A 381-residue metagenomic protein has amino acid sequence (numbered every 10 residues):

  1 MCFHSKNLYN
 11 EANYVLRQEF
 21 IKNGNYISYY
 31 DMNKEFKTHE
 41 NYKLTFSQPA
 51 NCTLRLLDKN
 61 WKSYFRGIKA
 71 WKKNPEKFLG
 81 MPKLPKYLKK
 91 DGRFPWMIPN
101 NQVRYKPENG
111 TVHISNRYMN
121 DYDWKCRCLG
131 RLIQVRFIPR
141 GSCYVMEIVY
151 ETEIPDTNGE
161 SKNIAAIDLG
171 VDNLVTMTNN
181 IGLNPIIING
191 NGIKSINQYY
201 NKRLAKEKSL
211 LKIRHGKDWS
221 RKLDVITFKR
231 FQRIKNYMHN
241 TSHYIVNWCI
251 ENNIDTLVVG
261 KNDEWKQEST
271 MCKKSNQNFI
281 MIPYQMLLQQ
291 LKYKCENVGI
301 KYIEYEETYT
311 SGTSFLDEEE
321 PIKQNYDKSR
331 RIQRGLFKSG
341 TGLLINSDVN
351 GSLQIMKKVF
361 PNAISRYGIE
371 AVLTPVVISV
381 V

Functional and structural regions predicted by a protein language model:
M1-V381: Nucleic-acid substrate recognition interfaces
